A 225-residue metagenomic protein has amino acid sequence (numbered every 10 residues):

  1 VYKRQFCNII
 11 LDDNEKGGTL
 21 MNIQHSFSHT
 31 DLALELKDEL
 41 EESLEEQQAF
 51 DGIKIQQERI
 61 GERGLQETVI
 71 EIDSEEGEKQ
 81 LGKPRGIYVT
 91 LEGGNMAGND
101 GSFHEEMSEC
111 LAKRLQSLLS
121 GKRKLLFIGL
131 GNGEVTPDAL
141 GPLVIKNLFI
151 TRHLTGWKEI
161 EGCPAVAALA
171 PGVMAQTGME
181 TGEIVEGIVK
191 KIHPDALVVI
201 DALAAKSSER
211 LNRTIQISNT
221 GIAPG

Functional and structural regions predicted by a protein language model:
V1-Q5: Conserved small/polar residues in nucleotide/adenosyl-binding loops
M21-R85: N-terminal amphipathic/basic leader segments beginning at the initiator methionine
E76-L119: An N-terminal, well-structured beta->alpha segment
T90-G94, K124-V135, A168-G172: Short glycine-rich or small-residue beta-strand-to-loop segments that form or flank ligand, phosphate, metal/Fe-S
L130-D138, A175, A202-K206: Gly/Ser/Thr-rich loops at beta-strand to alpha-helix junctions that form or flank small-molecule/cofactor-binding
N132-P164, A168: Glycine-rich phosphate/diphosphate-binding loop of Rossmann-like nucleotide-binding domains
E161-V189, H193: A structural-propensity feature for long, helix-poor, extended segments
G182-G225: Glycine-rich phosphate-binding loop
